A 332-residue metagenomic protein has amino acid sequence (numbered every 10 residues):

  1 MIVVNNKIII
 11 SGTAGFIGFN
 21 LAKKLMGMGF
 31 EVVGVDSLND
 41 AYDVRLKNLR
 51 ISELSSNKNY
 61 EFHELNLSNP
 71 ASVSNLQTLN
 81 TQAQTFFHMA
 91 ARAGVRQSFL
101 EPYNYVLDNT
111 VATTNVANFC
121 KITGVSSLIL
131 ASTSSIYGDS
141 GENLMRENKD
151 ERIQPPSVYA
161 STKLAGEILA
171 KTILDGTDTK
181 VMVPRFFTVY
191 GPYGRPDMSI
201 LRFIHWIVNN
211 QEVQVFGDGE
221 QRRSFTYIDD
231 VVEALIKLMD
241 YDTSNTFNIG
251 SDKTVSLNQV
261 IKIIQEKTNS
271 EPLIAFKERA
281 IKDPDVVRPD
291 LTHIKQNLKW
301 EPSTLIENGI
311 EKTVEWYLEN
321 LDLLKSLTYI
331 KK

Functional and structural regions predicted by a protein language model:
M1-V189, E319-N320, Y329-I330: N-terminal Rossmann-like NAD(P)+-binding domain of SDR-like oxidoreductases, especially those catalyzing
K7, L21-K24, N115, I207-K332: C-terminal substrate-binding subdomain of Rossmann-fold SDR/epimerase-dehydratase oxidoreductases
F16, A93, G194, V255-S256 (+1 more regions): Short alpha-helical
V44, N48-I51, E167, L201 (+3 more regions): Short, surface-exposed alpha-helical segments at coil->helix boundaries
S98, D150-Q154, V181-P192, F203-T226 (+1 more regions): A conserved pocket-lining segment of Rossmann-fold NAD(P)-dependent short-chain dehydrogenase/reductase
D139-G141, P192-G194, M198, D285: Short beta-loop-alpha junction of Rossmann-like oxidoreductase domains
V158, G166, P196, L257 (+1 more regions): Conserved donor sugar-nucleotide recognition element shared by glycan-biosynthetic enzymes
